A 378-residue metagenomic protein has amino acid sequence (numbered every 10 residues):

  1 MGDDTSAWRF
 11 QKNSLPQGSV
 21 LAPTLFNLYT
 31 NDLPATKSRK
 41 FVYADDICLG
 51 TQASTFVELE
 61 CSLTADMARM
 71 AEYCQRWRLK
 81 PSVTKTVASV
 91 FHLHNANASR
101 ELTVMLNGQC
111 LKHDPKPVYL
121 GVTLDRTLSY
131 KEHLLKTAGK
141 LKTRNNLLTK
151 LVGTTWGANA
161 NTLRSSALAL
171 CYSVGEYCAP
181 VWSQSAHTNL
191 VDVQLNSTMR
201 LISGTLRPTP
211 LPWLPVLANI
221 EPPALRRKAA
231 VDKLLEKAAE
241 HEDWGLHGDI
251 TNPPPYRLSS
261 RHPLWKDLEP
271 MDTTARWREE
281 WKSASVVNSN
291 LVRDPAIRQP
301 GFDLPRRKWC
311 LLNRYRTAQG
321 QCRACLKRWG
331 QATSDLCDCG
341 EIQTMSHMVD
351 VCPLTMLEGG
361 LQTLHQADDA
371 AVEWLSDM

Functional and structural regions predicted by a protein language model:
M1-P16: Conserved pre-catalytic core of RNA-dependent polymerases
A7, P23-S54: Active-site palm subdomain of RNA-directed nucleic acid polymerases
S14, A35, C48-E72, S129: Catalytic palm subdomain of template-directed nucleic-acid polymerases, centered on the conserved carboxylate motif
G18, L33, D45-I47, M70 (+13 more regions): Mobile genetic element proteins and their domesticated derivatives, centered on retroelements and DNA transposons
A65, L79-P115: Short, conserved micro-motifs composed of acidic
G108-V181: Basic, alpha-helical interaction scaffolds
H262-Q343: Helix/loop segments that flank and initiate small ligand/metal-binding modules
R328-A371: Short Cys/His-based metal-binding microdomains
